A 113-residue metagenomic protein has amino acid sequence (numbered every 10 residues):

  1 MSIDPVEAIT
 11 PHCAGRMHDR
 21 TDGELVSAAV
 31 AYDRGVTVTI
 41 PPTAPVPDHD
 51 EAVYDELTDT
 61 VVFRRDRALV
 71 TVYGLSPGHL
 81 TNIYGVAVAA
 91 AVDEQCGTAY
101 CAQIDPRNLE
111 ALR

Functional and structural regions predicted by a protein language model:
M1-R113: Ribonuclease/tRNase effector modules and their secretory precursors
